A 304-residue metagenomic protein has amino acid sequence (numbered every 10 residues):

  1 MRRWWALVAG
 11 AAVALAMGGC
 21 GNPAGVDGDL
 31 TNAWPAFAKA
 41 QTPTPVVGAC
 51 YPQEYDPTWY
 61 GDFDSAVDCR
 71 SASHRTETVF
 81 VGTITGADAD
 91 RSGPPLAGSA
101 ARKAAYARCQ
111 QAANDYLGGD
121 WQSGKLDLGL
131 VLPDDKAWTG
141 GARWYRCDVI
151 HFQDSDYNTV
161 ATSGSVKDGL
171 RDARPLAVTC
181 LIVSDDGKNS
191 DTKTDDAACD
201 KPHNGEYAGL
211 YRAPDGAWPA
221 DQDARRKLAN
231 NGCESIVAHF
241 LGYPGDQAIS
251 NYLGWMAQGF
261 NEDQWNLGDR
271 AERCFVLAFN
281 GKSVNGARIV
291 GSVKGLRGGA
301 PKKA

Functional and structural regions predicted by a protein language model:
M1-A12: N-terminal export and membrane-targeting signals
A16-G19: C-terminal motif of bacterial Sec signal peptides marking the signal peptidase cleavage site
G21-A304: Primary mode marks residue(s) on the alpha4-beta5-alpha5 output face of response regulator receiver
